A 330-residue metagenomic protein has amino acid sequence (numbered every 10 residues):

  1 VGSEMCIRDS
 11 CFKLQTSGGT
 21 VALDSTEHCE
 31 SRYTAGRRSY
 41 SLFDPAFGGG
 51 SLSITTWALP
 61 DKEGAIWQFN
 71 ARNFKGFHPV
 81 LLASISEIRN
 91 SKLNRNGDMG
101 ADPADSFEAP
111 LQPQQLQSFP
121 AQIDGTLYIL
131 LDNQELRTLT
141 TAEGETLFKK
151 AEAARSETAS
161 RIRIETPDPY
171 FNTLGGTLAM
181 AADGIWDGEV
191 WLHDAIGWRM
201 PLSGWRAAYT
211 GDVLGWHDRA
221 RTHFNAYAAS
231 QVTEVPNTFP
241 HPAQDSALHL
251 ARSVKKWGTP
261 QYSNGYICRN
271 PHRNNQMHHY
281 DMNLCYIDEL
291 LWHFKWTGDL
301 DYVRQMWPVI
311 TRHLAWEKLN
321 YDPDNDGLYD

Functional and structural regions predicted by a protein language model:
G2-I7: Short, small-residue-biased leader/transition segments that mark boundaries at the very start of proteins
R8, L14-S25, S156-P169: Predominantly extracellular/luminal regions of secreted and cell-surface proteins, especially disulfide-bonded
G18-P60, N172-M180: Extended, loop-rich substrate-binding clefts of extracytoplasmic carbohydrate-active enzymes
R32-T34, G48, L59-E63, K75 (+3 more regions): Solvent-exposed loop and beta-edge segments used for protein-protein assembly and interaction
G48-G50, L59-G64, W292, T297-L300: A conserved hydrophobic secondary-structure block that centers on an alpha-helix together with its immediately flanking
I54-L136, T146: Polysaccharide-binding surfaces and accessory modules of carbohydrate-active proteins
R155-K318: Substrate-binding groove/exosite segments of carbohydrate-active enzymes
G327-Y329: Acidic, glycine-anchored loop motifs typical of Ca2+
